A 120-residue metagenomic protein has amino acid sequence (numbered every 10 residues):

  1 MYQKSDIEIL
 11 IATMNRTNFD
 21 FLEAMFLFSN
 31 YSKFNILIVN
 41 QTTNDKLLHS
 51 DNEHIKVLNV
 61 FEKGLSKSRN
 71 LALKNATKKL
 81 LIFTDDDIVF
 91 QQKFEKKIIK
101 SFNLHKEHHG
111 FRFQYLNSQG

Functional and structural regions predicted by a protein language model:
M1-L27: N-proximal low-complexity "stem/linker" segments adjacent to membrane-targeting elements
I11-T13, V39-T42, T84: Short beta-strand/turn micro-motifs composed of small residues that flank or help shape donor/cofactor-binding pockets
L22-N59: Acidic donor-binding segment of Leloir-type glycosyltransferases
V60-A76: Glycine-rich, basic loop-to-helix element that forms the pyrophosphate-binding segment of sugar-nucleotide handling
L81: Short aromatic/hydrophobic "clamp" motif used to bind/position activated sugar donors
D85-V89: The conserved acidic donor/metal-binding loop of glycosyltransferases
K93-G120: Conserved donor NDP-sugar-binding/catalytic core segment of glycosyltransferases
